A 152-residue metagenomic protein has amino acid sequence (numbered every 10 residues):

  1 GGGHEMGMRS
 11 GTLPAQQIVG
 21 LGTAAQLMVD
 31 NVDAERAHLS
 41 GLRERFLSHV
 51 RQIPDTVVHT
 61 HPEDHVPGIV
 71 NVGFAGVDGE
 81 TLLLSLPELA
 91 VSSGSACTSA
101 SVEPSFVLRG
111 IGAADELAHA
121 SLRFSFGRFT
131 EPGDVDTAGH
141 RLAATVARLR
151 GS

Functional and structural regions predicted by a protein language model:
G1-G2, H61-P62, G94-S95, I111 (+1 more regions): Fold-independent oxyanion-binding glycine-rich loops and adjacent beta-strand/coil segments at enzyme active sites
G2-M28, E35-L42: PLP-dependent aminotransferase class I/II
S10, Q17, E35, N71-V72 (+2 more regions): Glycine- and other small-residue-rich loops at beta-strand/loop junctions that grip anionic moieties
I18-Q26, L47, L83, S105-L108 (+2 more regions): Predominant activation on well-ordered alpha-helical scaffold segments within soluble catalytic domains
A25-V32, V50, P54, A90 (+2 more regions): Structural signal for hydrophobic packing residues in well-ordered secondary-structure cores of soluble enzyme domains
V29-L82: Conserved PLP-dependent catalytic core of the aminotransferase class-I/II
V70-R123: Conserved C-terminal alpha-helix-loop-beta "cap" of PLP-dependent enzymes that closes/shapes the active-site mouth
P104-S152: PLP-dependent enzyme catalytic core of the Aspartate aminotransferase-like
